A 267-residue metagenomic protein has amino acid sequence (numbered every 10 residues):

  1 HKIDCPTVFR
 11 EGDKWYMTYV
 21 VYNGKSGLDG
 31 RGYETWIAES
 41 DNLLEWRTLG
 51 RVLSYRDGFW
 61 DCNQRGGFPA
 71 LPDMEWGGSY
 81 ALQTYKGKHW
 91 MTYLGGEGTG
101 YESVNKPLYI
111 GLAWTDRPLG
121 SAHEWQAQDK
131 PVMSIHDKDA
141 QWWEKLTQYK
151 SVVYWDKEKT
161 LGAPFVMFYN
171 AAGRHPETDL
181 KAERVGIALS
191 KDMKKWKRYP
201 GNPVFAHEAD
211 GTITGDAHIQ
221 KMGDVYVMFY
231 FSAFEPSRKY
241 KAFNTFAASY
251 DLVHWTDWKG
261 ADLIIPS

Functional and structural regions predicted by a protein language model:
H1-G67, L71-Y149, Y154-T212, K221-S267: Beta-rich carbohydrate-recognition and catalytic domains
G215-A217: Repeated scaffold domains used in trafficking and secretory/extracellular systems, primarily beta-propellers
